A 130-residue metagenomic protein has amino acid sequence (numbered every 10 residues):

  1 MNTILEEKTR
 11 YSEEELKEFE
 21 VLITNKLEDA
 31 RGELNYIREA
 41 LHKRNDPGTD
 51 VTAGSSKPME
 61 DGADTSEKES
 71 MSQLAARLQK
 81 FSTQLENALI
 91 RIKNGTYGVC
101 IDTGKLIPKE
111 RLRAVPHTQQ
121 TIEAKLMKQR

Functional and structural regions predicted by a protein language model:
M1-N94: Interaction interfaces in information-processing and related assembly proteins
T65, G98-I101: Short, flexible micro-motifs
Q79, Y97, T118: Residues immediately within or flanking Cys/His clusters that coordinate Zn2+ in small zinc-binding modules
I90, L106-P108, Q129: Short functional micro-motifs and their immediate structural scaffolds
N94-Y97, G104, P108: Alpha-helical hinge/cap motifs
C100-T103, T121: Short cysteine-rich clusters marking metal-coordination/redox-active sites
E110-V115: Short Cys/His-rich "knuckle" micro-motifs
Q119-R130: Short microdomains enriched in Cys/His and/or Lys/Arg
